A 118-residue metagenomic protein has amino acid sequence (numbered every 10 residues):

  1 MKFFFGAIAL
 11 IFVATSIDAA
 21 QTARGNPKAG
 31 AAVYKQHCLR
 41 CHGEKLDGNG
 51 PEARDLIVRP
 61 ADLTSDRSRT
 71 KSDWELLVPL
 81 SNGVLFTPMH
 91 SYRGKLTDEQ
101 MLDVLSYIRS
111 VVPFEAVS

Functional and structural regions predicted by a protein language model:
M1-F4: Positively charged n-region of N-terminal signal peptides that target proteins for export
G6-T15: Bacterial N-terminal signal peptides
S16-V33, S118: Electrostatic cytochrome c docking/interface patches
D18-A19, R24, G43-G50: Short acidic/polar micro-motifs centered on Gly/Asp/Asn
G30-K45, V104-I108: The canonical Cys-X-X-Cys-His
D47, S110-S118: Inter-heme linker and motif-flanking segments adjacent to c-type heme-binding CXXCH motifs in c-type cytochromes
P51-D55: Short cysteine/histidine-rich zinc-coordinating motifs and their immediately flanking basic loops
I57-V111: Extracytoplasmic electron-transfer domains, predominantly the class I c-type cytochrome c fold
